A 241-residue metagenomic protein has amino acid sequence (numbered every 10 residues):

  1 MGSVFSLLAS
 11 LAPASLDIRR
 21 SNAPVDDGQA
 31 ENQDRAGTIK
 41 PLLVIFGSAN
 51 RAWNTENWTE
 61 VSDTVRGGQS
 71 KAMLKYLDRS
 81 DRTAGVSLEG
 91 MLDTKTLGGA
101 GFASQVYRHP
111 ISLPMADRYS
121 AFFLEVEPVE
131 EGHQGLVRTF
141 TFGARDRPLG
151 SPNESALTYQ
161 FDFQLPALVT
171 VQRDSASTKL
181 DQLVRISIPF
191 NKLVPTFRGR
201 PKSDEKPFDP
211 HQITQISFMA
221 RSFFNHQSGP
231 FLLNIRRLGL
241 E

Functional and structural regions predicted by a protein language model:
G2-E241: Beta-rich carbohydrate-recognition modules and glycan-binding surfaces
